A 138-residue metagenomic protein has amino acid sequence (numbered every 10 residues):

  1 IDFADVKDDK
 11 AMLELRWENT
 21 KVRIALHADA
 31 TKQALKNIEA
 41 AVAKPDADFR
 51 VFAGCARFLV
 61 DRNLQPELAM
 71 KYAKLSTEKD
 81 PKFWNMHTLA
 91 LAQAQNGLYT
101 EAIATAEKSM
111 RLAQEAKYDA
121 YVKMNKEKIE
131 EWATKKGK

Functional and structural regions predicted by a protein language model:
I1-P45: Long, contiguous interaction/recruitment modules in multidomain scaffold/adaptor proteins
K21-I24, Q93-N96, W132: Extended interaction regions within the primary functional domain
L26-D46, L75, A104, K108 (+1 more regions): A signal for specific C-terminal beta-sheet/loop modules enriched in small/flexible residues with GP/PG/PP motifs
T31, A73-K74, H87, A120 (+1 more regions): Residue-level signal for alpha-helical context at structural boundaries
E39-A92, G97-E101, R111: Alpha-helical adaptor scaffolds
K82-M86, A113-N125: Boundary/linker segments of alpha-helical solenoid repeat arrays
N96-T105, K128-K138: Alpha-helical linker/edge segments of TPR/alpha-solenoid repeat scaffolds and analogous pre-/post-domain helices
